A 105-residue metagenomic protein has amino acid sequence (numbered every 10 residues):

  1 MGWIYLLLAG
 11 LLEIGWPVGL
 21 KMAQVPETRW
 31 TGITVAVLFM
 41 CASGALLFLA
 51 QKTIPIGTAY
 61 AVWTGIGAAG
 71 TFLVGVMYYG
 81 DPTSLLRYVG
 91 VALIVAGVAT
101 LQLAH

Functional and structural regions predicted by a protein language model:
M1-H105: Polytopic alpha-helical membrane proteins, predominantly small-molecule transporters/carriers
